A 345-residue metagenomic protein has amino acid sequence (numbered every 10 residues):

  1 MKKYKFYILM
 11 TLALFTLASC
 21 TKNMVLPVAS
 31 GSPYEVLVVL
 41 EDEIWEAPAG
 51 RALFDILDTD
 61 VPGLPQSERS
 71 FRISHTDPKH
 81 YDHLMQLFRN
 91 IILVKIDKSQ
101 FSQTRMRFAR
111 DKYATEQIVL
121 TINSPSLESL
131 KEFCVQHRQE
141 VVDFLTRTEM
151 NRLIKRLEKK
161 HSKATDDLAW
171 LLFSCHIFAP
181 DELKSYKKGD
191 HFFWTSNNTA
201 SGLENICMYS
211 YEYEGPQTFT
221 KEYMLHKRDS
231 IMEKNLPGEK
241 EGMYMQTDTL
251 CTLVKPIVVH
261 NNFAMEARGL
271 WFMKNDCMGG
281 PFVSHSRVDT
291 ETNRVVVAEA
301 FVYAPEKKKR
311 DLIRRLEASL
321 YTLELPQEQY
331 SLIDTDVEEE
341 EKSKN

Functional and structural regions predicted by a protein language model:
M1-I8: Bacterial N-terminal signal peptides that target proteins for export
T16-S19: C-terminal motif of bacterial Sec signal peptides marking the signal peptidase cleavage site
K22, S30, L37-E43, P180-E239 (+2 more regions): Secretory pathway targeting signatures of secreted, lumenal, and periplasmic proteins
N23-L40, I44, I96-S162: Solvent-exposed alpha-helical segments and adjacent loops that form catalytic or protein-interaction surfaces
A29-G31, V39-G50, D55-T59, G63-S70 (+2 more regions): N-terminal "mature-domain start" segment
L40-W45, V94-F101, S124-P125, N198-S201 (+3 more regions): Short, flexible beta-strand-to-coil junctions
R69-F71, T76-S129, E233-N293, K307 (+1 more regions): Signature of long, low-cysteine stretches enriched in small and polar/charged residues
K131-K155, D181-L183, N293-N345: Surface-exposed amphipathic alpha-helical segments
